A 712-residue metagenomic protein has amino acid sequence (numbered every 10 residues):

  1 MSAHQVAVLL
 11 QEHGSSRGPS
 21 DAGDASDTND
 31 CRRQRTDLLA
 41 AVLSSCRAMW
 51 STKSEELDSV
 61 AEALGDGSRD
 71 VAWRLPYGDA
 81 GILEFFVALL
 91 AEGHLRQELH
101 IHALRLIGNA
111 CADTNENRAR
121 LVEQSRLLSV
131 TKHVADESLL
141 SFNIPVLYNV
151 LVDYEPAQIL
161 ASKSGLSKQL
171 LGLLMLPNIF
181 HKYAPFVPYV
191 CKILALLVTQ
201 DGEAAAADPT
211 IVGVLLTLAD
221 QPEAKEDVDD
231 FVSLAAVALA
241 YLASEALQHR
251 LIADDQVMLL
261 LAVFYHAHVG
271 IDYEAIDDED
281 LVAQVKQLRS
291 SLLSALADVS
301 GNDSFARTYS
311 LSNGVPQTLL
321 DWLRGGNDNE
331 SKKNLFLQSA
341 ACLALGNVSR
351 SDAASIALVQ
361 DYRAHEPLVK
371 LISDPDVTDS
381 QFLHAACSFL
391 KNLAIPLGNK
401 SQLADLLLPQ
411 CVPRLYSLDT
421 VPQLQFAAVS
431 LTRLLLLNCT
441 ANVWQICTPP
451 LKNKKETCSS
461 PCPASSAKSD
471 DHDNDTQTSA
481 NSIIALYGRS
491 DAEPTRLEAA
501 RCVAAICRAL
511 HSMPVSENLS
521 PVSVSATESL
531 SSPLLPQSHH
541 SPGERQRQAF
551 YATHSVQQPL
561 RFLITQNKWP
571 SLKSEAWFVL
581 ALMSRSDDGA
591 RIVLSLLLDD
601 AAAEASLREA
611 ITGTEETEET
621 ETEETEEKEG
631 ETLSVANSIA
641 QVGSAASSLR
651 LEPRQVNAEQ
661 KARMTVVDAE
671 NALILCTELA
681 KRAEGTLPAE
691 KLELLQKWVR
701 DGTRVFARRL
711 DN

Functional and structural regions predicted by a protein language model:
S2-G14, G18, L260-Q287, A441-D471 (+4 more regions): Acidic, serine/threonine- and proline-enriched intrinsically disordered linkers and terminal tails in large eukaryotic
S2-H4, S16-S59, A63-F142, V150-Q169 (+18 more regions): Elongated alpha-helical scaffolds that mediate protein-protein interactions in large eukaryotic proteins, primarily
Q34-S51, L174-P185, A219-D230, L261-L288 (+6 more regions): Acidic, Ser/Thr- and Gly/Pro-rich intrinsically disordered linkers and low-complexity segments that flank or connect
L39-R47, F85-L90, L127-K132, Q169-M175 (+11 more regions): Buried hydrophobic core positions in alpha-solenoid tandem helical repeats
S59-E62, H102-L106, P145-N149, K168 (+13 more regions): Residue-level signature of alpha-solenoid helical repeat scaffolds
L234, S244, Y416-T420, A427-T440 (+7 more regions): WD40 beta-propeller repeat blades
P521, H540, S555-L560, Q566 (+1 more regions): Eukaryotic modular interaction domains in large regulatory/scaffold proteins
E693-N712: Eukaryote-biased recognition of C-terminal alpha-helical segments
